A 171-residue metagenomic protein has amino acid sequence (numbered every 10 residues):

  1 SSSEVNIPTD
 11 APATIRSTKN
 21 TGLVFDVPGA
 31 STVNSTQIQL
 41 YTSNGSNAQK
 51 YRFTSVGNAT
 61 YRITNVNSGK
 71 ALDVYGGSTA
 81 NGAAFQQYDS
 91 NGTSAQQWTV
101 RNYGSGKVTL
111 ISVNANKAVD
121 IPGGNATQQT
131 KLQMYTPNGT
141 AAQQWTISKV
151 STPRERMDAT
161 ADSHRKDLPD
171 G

Functional and structural regions predicted by a protein language model:
S3-T32, N47-T79, Q97-A126, Q144-G171: Extracellular glycan-recognition/adhesion modules and their associated mucin-like linkers
S35-N47, G82-N91, Y135-G139: Surface-exposed turn/loop modules enriched in turn-prone residues
